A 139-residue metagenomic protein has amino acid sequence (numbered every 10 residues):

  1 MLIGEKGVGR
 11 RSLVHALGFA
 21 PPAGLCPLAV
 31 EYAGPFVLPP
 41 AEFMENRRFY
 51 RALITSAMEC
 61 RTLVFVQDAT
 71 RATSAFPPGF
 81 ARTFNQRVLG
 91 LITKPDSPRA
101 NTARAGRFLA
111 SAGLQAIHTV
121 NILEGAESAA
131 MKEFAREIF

Functional and structural regions predicted by a protein language model:
M1-P39, M44: Conserved G1/Walker A P-loop phosphate-binding module
V8, S12, R48, A100 (+1 more regions): Charged, alpha-helix-enriched surfaces in structured cytosolic catalytic cores of large nucleotide-utilizing machines
V14-H15, F76-G79, T102-R104: Short amphipathic alpha-helical segments
G18, P22, I54, M58 (+2 more regions): Signal for well-folded cores of large energy- and translation-related assemblies
F19-A23, L53, L63-F65, A103 (+1 more regions): N-terminal secretory/membrane-targeting helices
F36-R82, R99: Switch II of P-loop NTPase G domains
C60-Q67, F84-P98, L109-N121: Conserved beta-strand/loop subsegment of P-loop NTPase cores
S97-F139: Canonical P-loop GTPase G-domain recognition
